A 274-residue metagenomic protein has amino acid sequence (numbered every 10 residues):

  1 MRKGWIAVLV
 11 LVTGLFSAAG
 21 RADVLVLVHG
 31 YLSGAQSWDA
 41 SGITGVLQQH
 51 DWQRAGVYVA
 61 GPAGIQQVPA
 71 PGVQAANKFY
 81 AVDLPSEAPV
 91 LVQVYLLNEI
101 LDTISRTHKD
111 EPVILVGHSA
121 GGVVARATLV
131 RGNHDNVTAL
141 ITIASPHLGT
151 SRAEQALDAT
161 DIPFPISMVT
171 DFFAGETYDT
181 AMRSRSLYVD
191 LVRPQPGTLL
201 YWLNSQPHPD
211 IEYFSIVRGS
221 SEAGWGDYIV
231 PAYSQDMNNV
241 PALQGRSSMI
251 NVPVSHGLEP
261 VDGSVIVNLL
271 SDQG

Functional and structural regions predicted by a protein language model:
M1-A7: Bacterial N-terminal signal peptides that target proteins for export
A7-L15: Bacterial N-terminal signal peptides
S17-A19: N-terminal signal peptide c-region/cleavage motif recognized by signal peptidases
V24, P112-I114, A139: Structural motif
L25-E111, A159: Active-site catalytic motif of lipid deacylating hydrolases and related acyltransferases
V28-G30, H118-S119, A144: The conserved beta1-alpha1 loop
Y95-D102, R106-T107, L129-G274: Helical cap/lid subdomain of alpha/beta-hydrolase-fold lipid enzymes that gates access to the catalytic pocket
V116-G121, A125: Gly/Ala-rich beta-loop-alpha elbow adjacent to hydrolase catalytic centers
